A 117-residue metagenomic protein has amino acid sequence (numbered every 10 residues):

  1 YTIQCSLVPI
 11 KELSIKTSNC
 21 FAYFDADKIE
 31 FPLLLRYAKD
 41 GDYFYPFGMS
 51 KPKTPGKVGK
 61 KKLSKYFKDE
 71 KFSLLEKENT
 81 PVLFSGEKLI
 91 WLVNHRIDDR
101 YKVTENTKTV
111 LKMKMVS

Functional and structural regions predicted by a protein language model:
Y1-S117: Basic, glycine-rich polyanion-binding accessory segments appended to enzymes
